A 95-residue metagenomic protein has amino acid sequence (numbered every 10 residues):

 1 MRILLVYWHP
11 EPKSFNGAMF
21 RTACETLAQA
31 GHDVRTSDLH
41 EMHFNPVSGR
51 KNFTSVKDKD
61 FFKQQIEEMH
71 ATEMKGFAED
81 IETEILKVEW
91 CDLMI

Functional and structural regions predicted by a protein language model:
M1-M94: N-terminal beta1-alpha1-beta2 submodule of the flavodoxin-like/Rossmannoid cofactor-binding fold
